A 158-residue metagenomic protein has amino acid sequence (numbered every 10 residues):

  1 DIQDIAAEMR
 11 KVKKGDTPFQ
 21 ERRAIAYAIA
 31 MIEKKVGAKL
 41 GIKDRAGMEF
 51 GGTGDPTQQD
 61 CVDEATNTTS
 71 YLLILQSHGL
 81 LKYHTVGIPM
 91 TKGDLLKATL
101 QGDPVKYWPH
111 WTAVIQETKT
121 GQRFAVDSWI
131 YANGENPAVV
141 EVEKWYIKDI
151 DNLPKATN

Functional and structural regions predicted by a protein language model:
D1, D60, K97-T99: Proteins with a high burden of low-complexity, intrinsically disordered sequence enriched in S/T/G/P/A and R, requiring
D1-D16, R45-G54: Acidic/histidine-rich, surface-exposed loop or edge segments in extracytoplasmic proteins
I2-I5, I25, I29-I32, I42 (+5 more regions): Weak global preference for isoleucine
K11, D16-P18, L95, V105: Mixed-charge, polar/low-complexity N-terminal
Q20, A24-T85: Mid-length scaffold segments of soluble, non-membrane domains
N67, N133-N136, N152, N158: Detector for Asparagine
L73-W145: Hydrophobic/aromatic-rich core segments of domains that either
V142-N158: Low-complexity, Gly/Ser/Thr/Pro-rich intrinsically disordered linker/tail segments
